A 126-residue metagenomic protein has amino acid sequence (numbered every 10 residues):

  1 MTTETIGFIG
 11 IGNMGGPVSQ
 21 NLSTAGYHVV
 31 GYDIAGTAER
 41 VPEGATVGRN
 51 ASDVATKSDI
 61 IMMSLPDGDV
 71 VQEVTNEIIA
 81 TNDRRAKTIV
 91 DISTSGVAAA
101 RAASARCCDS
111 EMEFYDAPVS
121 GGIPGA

Functional and structural regions predicted by a protein language model:
M1-T56, I60-M63, I123-P124: NAD(P)+-binding Rossmann beta1-loop-alpha1 motif at the extreme N-terminus of oxidoreductases
I6, L65, S95-A126: Rossmann-fold dinucleotide-binding core
G15-P17, I79-R85, G125: A short alpha-helix capping/helix-coil boundary motif
Q20, T24, N76, A80 (+1 more regions): Short, well-ordered alpha-helices that flank and scaffold nucleotide-derived cofactor binding pockets
A25, P42, D83, C108-S110: Alpha-helical hydrophobic/aromatic positions enriched in membrane-embedded helices and signal peptides
V30, G48, I89-V90, Y115 (+1 more regions): Structural detector of well-ordered beta-strand residues that form the stable sheet scaffold of enzyme domains
P42, G48-A98: Rossmann-like NAD(P)-binding element
